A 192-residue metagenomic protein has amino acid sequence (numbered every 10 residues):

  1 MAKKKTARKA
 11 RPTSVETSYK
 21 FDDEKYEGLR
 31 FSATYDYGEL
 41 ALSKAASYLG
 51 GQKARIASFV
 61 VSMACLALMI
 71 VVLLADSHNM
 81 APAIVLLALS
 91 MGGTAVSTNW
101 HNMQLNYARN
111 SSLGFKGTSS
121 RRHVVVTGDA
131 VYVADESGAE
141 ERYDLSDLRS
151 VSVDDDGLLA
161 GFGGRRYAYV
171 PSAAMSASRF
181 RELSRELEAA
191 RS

Functional and structural regions predicted by a protein language model:
A2-L68, V72-L73: N-terminal membrane-targeting/pre-transmembrane regions
K4, D156-S192: A membrane-cytosol interface segment of integral membrane proteins
F31, R122, E141-Y143, R166-A168: Short beta-strand segments
K53-L66, S90-N102, S119: N-terminal non-globular leader segments, chiefly Sec-dependent signal peptides
A57, V61, I70-M91: Hydrophobic alpha-helical transmembrane segments
A95-R142: Conserved beta-hairpin
V126-G128, V153-D155, F162: Generic beta-strand structural signal
V131, E141-D156: Phosphoinositide-dependent membrane-docking surfaces
